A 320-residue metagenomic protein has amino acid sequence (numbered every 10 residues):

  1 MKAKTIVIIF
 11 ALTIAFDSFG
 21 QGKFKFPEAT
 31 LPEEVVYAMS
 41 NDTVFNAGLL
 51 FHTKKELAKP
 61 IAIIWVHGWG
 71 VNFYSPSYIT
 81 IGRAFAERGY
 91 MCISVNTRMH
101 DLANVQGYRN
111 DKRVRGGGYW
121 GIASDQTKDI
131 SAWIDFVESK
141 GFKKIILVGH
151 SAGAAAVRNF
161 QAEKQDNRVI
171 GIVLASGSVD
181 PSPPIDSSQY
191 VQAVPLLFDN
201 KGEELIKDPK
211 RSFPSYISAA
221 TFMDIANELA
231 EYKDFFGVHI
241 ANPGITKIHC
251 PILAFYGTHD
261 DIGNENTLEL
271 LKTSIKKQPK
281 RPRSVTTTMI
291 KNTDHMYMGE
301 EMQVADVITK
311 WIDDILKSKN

Functional and structural regions predicted by a protein language model:
Q21-E56: N-terminal cap/lid segment of alpha/beta-hydrolase-fold proteins
E56-D101: Short, surface-exposed "cap/lid" segments of acyl-processing enzymes
R98-G121: Cap/lid segment of the alpha/beta-hydrolase catalytic domain
V114-K140: Alpha/beta-hydrolase active-site loop
D135-F198: Primarily recognizes the serine-hydrolase "nucleophile elbow" in alpha/beta-hydrolase and SGNH/GDSL folds
I248, A254-Y256: Short beta-strand/loop motif that positions the catalytic acidic residue of the alpha/beta-hydrolase fold
D261-L271: Conserved alpha/beta-hydrolase "acid-adjacent" motif
T293-M302: Catalytic histidine-centered segment of alpha/beta-hydrolase-like enzymes
